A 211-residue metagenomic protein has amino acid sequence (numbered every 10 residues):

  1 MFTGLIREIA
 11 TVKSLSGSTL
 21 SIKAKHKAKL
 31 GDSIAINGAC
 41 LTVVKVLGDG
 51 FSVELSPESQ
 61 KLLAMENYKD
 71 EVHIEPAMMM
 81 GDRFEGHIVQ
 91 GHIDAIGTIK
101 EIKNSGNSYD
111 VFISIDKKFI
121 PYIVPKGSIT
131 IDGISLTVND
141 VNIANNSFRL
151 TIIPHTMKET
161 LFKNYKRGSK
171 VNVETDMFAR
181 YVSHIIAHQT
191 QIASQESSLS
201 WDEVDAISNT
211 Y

Functional and structural regions predicted by a protein language model:
M1-Y211: Conserved loop->alpha-helix
